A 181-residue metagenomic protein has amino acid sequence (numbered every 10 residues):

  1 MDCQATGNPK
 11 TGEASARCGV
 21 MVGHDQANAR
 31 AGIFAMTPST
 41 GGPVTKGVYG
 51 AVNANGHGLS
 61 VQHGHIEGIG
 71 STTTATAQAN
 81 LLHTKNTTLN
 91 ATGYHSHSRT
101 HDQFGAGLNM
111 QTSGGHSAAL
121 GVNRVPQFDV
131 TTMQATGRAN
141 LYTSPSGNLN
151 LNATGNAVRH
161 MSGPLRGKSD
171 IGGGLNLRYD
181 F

Functional and structural regions predicted by a protein language model:
M1-G7, A27-P38, H57-I66, T87-H97 (+3 more regions): Transmembrane beta-strand segments that form the barrel wall of outer-membrane beta-barrel proteins
N8-K10, T40-G42, I66-G70, S98-T100 (+2 more regions): Replace "Gram-negative outer membrane beta-barrel proteins" with "bacterial and organellar outer membrane beta-barrel
K10-S15, G23-I33, G42-V48, N53 (+2 more regions): Beta-strand-dominated lipid-handling architectures at cellular/organellar boundaries
A16-C18, V48-G50, A75-A77, A106-L108 (+3 more regions): Membrane-embedded beta-strands of outer-membrane beta-barrel proteins, especially the hydrophobic/small aromatic
C18-V22, G50-A54, A79-H83, H95 (+4 more regions): Residue-level signature of outer-membrane beta-barrel architecture
V22-N28, L82-T88, G115, Y142-N152 (+1 more regions): Short loop/turn motifs that connect adjacent beta-strands in outer-membrane beta-barrel proteins
F104, N109, A118-T132, R138-G147: Gram-negative outer-membrane beta-barrel domains
K168-F181: Outer-membrane beta-barrel "beta-signal"
